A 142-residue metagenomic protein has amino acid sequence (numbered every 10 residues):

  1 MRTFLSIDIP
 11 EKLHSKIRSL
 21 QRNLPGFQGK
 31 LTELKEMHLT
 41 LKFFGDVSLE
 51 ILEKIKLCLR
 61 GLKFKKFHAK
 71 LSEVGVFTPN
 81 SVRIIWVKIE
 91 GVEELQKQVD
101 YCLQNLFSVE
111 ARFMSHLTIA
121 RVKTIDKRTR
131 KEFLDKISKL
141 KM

Functional and structural regions predicted by a protein language model:
M1-M142: Histidine-dependent nucleotide/RNA phosphoesterase domain, centered on the 2H-phosphoesterase fold with its duplicated
